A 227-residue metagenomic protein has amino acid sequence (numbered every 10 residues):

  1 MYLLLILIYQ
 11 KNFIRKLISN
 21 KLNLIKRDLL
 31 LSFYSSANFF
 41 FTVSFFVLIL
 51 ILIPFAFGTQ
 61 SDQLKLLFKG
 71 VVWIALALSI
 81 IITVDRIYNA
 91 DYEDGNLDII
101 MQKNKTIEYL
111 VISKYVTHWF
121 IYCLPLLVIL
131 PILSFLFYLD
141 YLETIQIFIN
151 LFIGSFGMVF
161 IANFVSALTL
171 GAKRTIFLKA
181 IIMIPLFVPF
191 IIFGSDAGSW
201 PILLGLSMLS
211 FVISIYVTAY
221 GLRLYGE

Functional and structural regions predicted by a protein language model:
L5-L17, A197-E227: Transmembrane alpha-helical segments and their membrane-interface loop/helix boundaries that make up the transmembrane
Y9-T42: Aromatic- and glycine-rich beta-strand/loop motifs that create alpha-glucan
S36-G58, V72-I80, I181-F193, M208-V217: Hydrophobic alpha-helical transmembrane segments of multi-pass membrane transport/permease proteins
A56-L67, P131-F152, G198-I202: Membrane-interfacial helix-loop-helix connectors in multipass membrane proteins
I87-T117: Helix-loop-helix units of permease transmembrane domains in multi-pass membrane transporters, especially ABC
I112-Y138, G157: Hydrophobic alpha-helical transmembrane segments that constitute the membrane-spanning cores of multi-pass membrane
F152-I184, R223-E227: A structural motif at transmembrane helix-loop-helix junctions in multipass membrane proteins
